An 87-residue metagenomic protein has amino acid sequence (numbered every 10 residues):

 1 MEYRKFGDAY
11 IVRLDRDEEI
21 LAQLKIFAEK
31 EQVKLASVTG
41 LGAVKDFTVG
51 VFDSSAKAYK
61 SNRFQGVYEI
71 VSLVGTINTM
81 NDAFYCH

Functional and structural regions predicted by a protein language model:
M1-H87: N-terminal intrinsically disordered, cationic/polar leader segments that include organellar targeting peptides
